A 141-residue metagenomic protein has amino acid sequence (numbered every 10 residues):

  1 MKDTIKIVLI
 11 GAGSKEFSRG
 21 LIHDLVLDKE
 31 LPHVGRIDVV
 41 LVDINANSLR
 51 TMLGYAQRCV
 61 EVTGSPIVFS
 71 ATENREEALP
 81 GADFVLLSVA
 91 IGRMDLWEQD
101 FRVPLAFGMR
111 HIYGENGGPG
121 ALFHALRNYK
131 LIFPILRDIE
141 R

Functional and structural regions predicted by a protein language model:
K2-F101, H111-R141: Metallocofactor- and cofactor-centric catalytic cores in central/energy metabolism, strongly enriched
P104-A106: Mixed-charge, low-complexity segments
